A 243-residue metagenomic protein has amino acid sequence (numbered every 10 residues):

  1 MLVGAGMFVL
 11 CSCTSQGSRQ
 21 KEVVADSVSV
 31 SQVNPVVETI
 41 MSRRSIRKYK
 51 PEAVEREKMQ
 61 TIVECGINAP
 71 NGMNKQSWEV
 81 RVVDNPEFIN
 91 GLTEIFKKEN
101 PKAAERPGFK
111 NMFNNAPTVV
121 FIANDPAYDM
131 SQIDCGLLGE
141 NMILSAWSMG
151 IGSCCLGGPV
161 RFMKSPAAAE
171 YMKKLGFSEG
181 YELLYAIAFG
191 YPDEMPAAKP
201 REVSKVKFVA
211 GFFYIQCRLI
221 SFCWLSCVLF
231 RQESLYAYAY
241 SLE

Functional and structural regions predicted by a protein language model:
M1-C217, A237-A239, E243: Acidic, surface-exposed loops and disordered segments
F222-W224, Y240-S241: Short, linear, compositionally biased motifs with a strong N-terminal bias
C227-V228, Y238: Short, low-complexity, intrinsically disordered N-terminal modules that encode targeting/processing signals
Q232-S234: Short linear segments in intrinsically disordered or otherwise low-structure-confidence regions
